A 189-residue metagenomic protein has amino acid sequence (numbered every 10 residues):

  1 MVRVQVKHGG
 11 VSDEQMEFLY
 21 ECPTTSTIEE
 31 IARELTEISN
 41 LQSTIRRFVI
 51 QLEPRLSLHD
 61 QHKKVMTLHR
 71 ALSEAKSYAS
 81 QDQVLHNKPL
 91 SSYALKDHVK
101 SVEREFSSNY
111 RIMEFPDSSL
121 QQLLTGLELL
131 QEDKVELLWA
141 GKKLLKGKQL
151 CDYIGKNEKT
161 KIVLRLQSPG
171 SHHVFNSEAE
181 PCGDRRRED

Functional and structural regions predicted by a protein language model:
M1-E37: The feature marks the first
M1-G10, A75-K134, L145, C151-N157 (+1 more regions): Extended coiled-coil/helical scaffolds and adjacent low-complexity linkers that mediate multimerization and adaptor
M16-T27, G126-L129, G141, D152-K156: Short amphipathic alpha-helical molecular recognition features
C22-R47, Q51, S108-V135: Short amphipathic, charge-patterned alpha-helical segments
T36, T44-Q81, R187-D189: Eukaryotic phosphoinositide-binding membrane-targeting regions
I45-H59, E132-K142, D152-I154: Short amphipathic alpha-helical segments embedded in low-complexity Lys/Glu-rich regions
